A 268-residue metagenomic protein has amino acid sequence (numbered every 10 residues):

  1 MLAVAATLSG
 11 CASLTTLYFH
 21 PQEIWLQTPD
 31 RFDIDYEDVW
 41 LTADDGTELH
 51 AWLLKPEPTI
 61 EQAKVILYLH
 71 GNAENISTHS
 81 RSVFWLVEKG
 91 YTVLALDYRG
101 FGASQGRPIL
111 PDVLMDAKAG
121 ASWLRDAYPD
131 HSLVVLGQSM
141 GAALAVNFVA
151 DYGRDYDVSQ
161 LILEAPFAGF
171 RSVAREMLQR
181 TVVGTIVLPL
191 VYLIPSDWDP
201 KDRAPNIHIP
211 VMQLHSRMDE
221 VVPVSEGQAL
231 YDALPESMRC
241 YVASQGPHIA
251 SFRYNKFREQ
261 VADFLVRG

Functional and structural regions predicted by a protein language model:
A6-A43: An N-terminal hydrophobic leader/cap segment in hydrolases
D44-W123, H131, V149: Membrane-embedded segments
S82, P200, I209, P223-D232: Short alpha-helix in the alpha/beta-hydrolase fold that links the catalytic acid
G137-G141, A145: Gly/Ala-rich beta-loop-alpha elbow adjacent to hydrolase catalytic centers
N147-R203, I209, R253-N255: Hydrolase active-site cap/lid region
N206-H208, Q213-H215, D219: Short beta-strand/loop motif that positions the catalytic acidic residue of the alpha/beta-hydrolase fold
M218-V222, H248-A250: Acidic catalytic loop of the alpha/beta-hydrolase fold
Q228-A250: Catalytic histidine neighborhood in serine/cysteine hydrolases with alpha/beta-hydrolase-type architecture
